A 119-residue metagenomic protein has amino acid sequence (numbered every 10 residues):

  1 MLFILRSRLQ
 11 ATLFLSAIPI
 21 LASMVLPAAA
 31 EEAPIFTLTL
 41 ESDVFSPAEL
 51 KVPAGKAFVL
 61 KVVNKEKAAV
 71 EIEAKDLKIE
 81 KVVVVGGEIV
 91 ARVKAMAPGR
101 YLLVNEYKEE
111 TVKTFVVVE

Functional and structural regions predicted by a protein language model:
L2-F14: Bacterial N-terminal signal peptides that target proteins for export
T12-S23: Bacterial N-terminal signal peptides
V25-P27: N-terminal signal peptide c-region/cleavage motif recognized by signal peptidases
A29-T37, V84-E119: Extracellular/periplasmic metallocenter environments
E32-G55: N-terminal edge beta-strand
P47-L50, K78-V82, R92: Beta-strand-rich interaction surfaces with strong enrichment in secreted/lumenal proteins
F58, A68-V70, V112-T114: Short beta-strand/loop motifs in extracellular/secreted proteins, especially within beta-sandwich accessory domains
V62-N64: Asparagine-centered strand-capping/turn motif at beta-strand->loop junctions
